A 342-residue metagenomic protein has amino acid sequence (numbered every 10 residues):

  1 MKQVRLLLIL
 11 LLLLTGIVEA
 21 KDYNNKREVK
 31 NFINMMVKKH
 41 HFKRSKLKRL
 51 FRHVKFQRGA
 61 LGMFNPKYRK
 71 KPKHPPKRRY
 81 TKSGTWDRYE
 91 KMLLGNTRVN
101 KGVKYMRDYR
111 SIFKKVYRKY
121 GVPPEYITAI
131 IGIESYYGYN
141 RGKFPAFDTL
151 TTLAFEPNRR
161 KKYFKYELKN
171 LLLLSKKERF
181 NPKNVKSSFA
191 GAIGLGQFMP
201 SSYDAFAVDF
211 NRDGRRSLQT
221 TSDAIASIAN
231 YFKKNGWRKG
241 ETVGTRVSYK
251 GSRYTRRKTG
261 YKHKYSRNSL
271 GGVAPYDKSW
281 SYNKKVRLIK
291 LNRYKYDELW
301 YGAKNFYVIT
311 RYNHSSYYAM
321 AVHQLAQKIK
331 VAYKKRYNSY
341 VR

Functional and structural regions predicted by a protein language model:
M1-R160, K165-K186, G191, S201-R342: Cell-wall glycan-active module
Q197: Functionally critical loop-and-helix segments that line ligand-binding/catalytic clefts of soluble enzyme domains
